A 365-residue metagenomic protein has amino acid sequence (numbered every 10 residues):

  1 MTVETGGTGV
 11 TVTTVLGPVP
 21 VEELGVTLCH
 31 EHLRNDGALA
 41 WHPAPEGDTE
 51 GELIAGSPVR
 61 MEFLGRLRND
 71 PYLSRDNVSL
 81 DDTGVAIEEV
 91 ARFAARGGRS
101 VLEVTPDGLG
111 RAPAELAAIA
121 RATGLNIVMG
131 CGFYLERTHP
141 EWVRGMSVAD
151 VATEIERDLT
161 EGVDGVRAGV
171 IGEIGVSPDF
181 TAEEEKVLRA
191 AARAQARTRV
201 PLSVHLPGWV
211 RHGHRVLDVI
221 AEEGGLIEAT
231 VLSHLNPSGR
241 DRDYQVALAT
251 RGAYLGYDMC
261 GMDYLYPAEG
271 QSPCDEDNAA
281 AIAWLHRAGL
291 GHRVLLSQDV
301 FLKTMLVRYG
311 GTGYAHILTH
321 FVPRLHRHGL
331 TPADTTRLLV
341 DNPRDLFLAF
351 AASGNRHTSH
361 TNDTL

Functional and structural regions predicted by a protein language model:
V3-P18, E22, H316-L365: Mid-to-C-terminal alpha-helical segments outside catalytic/metal-binding sites
C29, P43-T105, L109-T123, D150-V166: Alpha-helical scaffold segments that flank or form the walls of functional sites
H30, V101, F133, Q195 (+4 more regions): Divalent metal-coordination and catalytic microenvironments
H32-D81, C131-A149, D299-V307, G311-V322: Active-site gating loops and adjacent loop-to-helix segments of metal-dependent hydrolytic enzymes
G37-L39, P113, H212-D218, D241-L248 (+3 more regions): Histidine/acidic-residue-rich catalytic or RNA/ligand-binding cores of hydrolases and nuclease-related proteins
S100, A118-A122, N126-P201, Y254 (+2 more regions): Active-site gating/metal-coordination segments in enzymes
A114-A117, W142, T181-K186, W209-G224 (+1 more regions): Distinct, well-ordered alpha-helical segments
S203, Y257-M259, L290-G311, T335: Short acidic/histidine-rich active-site segments
